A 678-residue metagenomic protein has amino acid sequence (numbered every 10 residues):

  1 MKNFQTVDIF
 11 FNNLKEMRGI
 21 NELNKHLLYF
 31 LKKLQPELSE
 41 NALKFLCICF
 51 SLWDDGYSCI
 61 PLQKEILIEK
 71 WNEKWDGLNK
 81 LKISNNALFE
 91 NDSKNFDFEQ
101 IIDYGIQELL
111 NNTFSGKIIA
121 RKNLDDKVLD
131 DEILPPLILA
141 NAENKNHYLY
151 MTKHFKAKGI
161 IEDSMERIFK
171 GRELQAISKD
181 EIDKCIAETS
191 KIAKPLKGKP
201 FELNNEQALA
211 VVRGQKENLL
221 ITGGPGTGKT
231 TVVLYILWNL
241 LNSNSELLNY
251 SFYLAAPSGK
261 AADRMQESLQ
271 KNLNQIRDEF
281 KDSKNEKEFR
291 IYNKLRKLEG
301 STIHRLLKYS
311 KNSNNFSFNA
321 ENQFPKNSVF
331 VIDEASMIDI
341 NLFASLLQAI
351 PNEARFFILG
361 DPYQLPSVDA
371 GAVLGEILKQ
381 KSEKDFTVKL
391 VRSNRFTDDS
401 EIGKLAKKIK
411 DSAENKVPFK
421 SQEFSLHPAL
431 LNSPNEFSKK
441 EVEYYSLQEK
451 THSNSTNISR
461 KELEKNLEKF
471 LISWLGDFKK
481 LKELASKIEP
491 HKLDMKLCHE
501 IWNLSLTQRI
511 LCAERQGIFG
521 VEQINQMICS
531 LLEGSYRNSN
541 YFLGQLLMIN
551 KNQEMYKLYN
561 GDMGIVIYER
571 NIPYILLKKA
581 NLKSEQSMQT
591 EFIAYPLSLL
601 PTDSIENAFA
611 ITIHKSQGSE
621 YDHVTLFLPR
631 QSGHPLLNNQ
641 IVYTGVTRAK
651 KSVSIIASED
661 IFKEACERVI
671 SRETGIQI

Functional and structural regions predicted by a protein language model:
K2-E181: N-terminal accessory nucleic-acid engagement/regulatory domains that precede and modulate ATP-driven motor cores
E65, I161, T302, D333 (+7 more regions): Residue-level signature of catalytic and energy-coupling elements of molecular machines, predominantly ATP/GTP-dependent
D76-D97, L273-L295, E483-C498: Short mixed-charge
C185-L219: Conserved pre-motif I regulatory segment
A208-V211, Q215-N435: ASCE P-loop NTPase helicase motor core
P325, P351, S539-L543, Y559 (+1 more regions): Residue-level recognition of short, solvent-exposed, well-ordered loop/turn junctions that link secondary-structure
Y363, S367-L547, Q553-Y556: Conserved helicase motor core of P-loop NTPases
D562-I678: C-terminal accessory regions
